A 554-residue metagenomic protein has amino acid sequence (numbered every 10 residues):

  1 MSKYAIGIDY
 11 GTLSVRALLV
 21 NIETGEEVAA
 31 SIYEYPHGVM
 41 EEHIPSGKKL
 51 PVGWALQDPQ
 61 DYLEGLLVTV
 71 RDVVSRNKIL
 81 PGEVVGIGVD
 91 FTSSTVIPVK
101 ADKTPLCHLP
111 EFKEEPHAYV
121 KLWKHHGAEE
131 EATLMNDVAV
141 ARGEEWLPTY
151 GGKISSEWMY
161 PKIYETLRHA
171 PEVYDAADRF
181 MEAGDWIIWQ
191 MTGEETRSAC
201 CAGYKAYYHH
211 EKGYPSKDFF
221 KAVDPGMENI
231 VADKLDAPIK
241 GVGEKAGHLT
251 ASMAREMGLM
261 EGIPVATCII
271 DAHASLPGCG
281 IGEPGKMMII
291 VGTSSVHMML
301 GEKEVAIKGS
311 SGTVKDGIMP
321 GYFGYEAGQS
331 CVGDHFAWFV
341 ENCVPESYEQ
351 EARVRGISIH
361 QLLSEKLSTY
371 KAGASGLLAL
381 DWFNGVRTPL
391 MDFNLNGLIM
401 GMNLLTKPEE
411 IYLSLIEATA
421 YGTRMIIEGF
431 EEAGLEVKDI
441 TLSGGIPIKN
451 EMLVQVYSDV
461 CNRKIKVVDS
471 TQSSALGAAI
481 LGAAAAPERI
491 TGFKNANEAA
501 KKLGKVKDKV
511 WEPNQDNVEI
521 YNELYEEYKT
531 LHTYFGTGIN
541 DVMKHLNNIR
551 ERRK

Functional and structural regions predicted by a protein language model:
M1, T250-L259, I269-K286: Conserved phosphate-binding catalytic cores of ATP/NTP-utilizing and phosphoryl-transfer enzymes
M1-E41, Q60, V85-T133, A141 (+7 more regions): Glycine/Thr-rich phosphate-binding loops that ligate phosphate moieties of nucleotide and other phosphorylated ligands
Y10-T12, L106, N136-I270, E341 (+2 more regions): Gly/Ser/Thr-rich active-site cleft segment
I32-L80, L122: N-terminal phosphate-binding loop and adjacent alpha-helix
G65, T69-N77, I187, L276-C279 (+5 more regions): Stable alpha-helical structural segments in soluble proteins, enriched in small hydrophobic residues
L66-V85, A170-V173, F219-A232, R255-M257 (+1 more regions): Phosphate/pyrophosphate-binding loops at sites that engage ATP/ADP/AMP, CoA/4′-phosphopantetheine, polyphosphate
